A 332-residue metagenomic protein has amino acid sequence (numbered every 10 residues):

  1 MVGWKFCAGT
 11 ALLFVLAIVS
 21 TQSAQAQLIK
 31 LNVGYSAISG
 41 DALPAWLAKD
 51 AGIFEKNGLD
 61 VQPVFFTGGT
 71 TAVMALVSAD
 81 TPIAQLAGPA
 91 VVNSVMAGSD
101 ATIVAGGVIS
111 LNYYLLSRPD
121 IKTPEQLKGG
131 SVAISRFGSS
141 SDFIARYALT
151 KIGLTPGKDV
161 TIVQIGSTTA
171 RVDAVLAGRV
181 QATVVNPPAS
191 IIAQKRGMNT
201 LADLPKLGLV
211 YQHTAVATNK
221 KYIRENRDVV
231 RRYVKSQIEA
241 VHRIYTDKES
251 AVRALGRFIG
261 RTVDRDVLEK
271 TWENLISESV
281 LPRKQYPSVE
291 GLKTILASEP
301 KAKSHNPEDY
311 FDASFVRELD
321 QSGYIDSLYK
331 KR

Functional and structural regions predicted by a protein language model:
M1-W4: N-terminal secretory signal peptides that target proteins for export/translocation
A8-V19: Bacterial N-terminal signal peptides
S20-A26: Sec/Tat signal peptide C-region and signal peptidase I cleavage site
A26-I165, R171-A177, Q181-P187, M198-L204 (+1 more regions): Short, glycine-/small- and polar/acidic-enriched structural segments that line small-molecule recognition paths
Q62, T70, V160-V163, E269-I276 (+1 more regions): Short linear loop/turn motifs
P89, T169-R261: Pocket-lining segment of extracytoplasmic ligand-binding domains
R224-H305: Secondary-structure end/capping motifs
L296-R332: Conserved C-terminal helix/tail region of periplasmic/extracytoplasmic solute-binding proteins
